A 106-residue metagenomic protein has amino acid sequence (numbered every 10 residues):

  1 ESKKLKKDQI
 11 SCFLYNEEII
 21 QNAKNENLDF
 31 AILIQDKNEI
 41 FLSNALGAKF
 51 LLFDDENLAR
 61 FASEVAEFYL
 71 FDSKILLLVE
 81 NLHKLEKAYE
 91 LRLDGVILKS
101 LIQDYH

Functional and structural regions predicted by a protein language model:
E1, I10-L14, F30-I32, F50-F53 (+2 more regions): Hydrophobic faces of well-ordered beta-strands that scaffold small-molecule active sites in alpha/beta enzyme cores
E1-N38, L42-A45: Conserved N-terminal beta1-alpha1 strand-loop-helix module at the mouth
K4-K6, N44, A66-F68, Y89-E90: Acidic (Asp/Glu)-rich catalytic clusters
I10-N25, F53-F71, Q103-H106: Active-site-adjacent beta->alpha loops and helix N-cap segments on the catalytic face of soluble alpha/beta enzymes
Y15-N16, Q35, E56, L78-K84 (+1 more regions): Active-site beta-loop-alpha junctions enriched in small/polar residues
F30, L46-G47, E64-E67: Short basic alpha-helical hairpin corresponding to helix-turn-helix/winged-helix-like nucleic-acid-binding
K37-L46, E80-D94: Catalytic cores of alpha/beta
Y69, A88-H106: Glycan-processing catalytic domains of CAZymes
